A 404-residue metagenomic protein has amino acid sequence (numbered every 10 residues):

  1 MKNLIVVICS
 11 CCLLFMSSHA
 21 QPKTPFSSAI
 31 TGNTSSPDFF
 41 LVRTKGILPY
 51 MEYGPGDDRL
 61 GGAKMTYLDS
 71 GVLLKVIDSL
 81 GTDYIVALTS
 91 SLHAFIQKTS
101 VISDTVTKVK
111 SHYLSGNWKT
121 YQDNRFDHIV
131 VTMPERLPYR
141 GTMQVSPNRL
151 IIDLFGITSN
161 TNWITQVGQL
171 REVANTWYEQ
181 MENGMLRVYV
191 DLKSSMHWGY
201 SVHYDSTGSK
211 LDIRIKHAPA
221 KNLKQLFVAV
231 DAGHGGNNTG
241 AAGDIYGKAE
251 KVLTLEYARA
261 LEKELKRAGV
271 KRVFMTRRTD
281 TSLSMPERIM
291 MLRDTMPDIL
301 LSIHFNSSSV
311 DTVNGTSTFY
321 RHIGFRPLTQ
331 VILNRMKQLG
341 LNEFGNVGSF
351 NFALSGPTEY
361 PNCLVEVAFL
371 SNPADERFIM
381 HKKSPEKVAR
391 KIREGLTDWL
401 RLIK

Functional and structural regions predicted by a protein language model:
M1-L4: Positively charged n-region of N-terminal signal peptides that target proteins for export
V6-F15: Bacterial N-terminal signal peptides
H19-A229, A249, L253, K263 (+3 more regions): Short linear recognition/processing motifs and adjacent strand/loop elements at protein termini and domain edges
T66, V72, K251-R259, K263 (+10 more regions): Solvent-exposed, polar/charged alpha-helical surfaces in well-ordered, non-transmembrane soluble domains, broadly
I152, F227-D231, R272-T276, I299-I303 (+3 more regions): Structural recognition of the beta-strand scaffold that forms the well-ordered cores of secreted hydrolase catalytic
K210-M291, T295-I299, S307-S308, F325: Active-site histidine-acidic residue metal-binding/catalytic motifs, centered on HxH/HExxH-like signatures
T295, L300-S309, F319-Y320, G348-K404: Active-site-adjacent mobile loop/cap segments within catalytic or ligand-binding domains
F325-S349: Active-site-adjacent substrate-binding region of metalloamidase/peptidase-like peptide-processing proteins
